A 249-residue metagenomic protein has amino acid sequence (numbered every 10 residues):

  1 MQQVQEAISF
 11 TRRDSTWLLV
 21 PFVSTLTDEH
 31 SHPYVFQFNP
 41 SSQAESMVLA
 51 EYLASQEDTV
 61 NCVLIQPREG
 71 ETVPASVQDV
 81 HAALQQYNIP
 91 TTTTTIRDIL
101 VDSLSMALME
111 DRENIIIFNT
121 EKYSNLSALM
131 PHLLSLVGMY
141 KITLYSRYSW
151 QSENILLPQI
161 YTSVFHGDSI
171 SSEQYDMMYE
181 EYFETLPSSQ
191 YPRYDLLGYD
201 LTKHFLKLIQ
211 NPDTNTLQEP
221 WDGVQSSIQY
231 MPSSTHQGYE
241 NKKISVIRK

Functional and structural regions predicted by a protein language model:
M1-K249: Extracytosolic ligand-binding ectodomains
